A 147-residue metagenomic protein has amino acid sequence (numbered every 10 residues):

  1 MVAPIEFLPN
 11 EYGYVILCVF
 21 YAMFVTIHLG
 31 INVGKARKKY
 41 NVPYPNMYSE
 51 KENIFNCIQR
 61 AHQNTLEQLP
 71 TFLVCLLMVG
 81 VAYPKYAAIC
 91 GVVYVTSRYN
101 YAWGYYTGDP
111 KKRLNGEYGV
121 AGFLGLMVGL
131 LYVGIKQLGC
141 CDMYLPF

Functional and structural regions predicted by a protein language model:
M1-M23, Q137, F147: Long, highly hydrophobic alpha-helical transmembrane signal-anchor segments
V19-L29, R98, F123-V133: Helical transmembrane-bundle signal
M23-K38, V95-G104: Transmembrane alpha-helical segments that form the membrane-embedded catalytic/substrate-channel core of multi-pass
I31-Q59: Cytosolic, membrane-interface loops and tails of multi-pass inner-membrane proteins
Q63-L76: Core segments of transmembrane alpha-helices that mediate helix-helix packing or line hydrophobic substrate/ligand
L76-T96: Short alpha-helical packing/oligomerization segments
N100-G125: Interfacial loop-to-transmembrane junctions
L131-F147: Juxtamembrane boundary at the C-terminal end of a transmembrane helix
